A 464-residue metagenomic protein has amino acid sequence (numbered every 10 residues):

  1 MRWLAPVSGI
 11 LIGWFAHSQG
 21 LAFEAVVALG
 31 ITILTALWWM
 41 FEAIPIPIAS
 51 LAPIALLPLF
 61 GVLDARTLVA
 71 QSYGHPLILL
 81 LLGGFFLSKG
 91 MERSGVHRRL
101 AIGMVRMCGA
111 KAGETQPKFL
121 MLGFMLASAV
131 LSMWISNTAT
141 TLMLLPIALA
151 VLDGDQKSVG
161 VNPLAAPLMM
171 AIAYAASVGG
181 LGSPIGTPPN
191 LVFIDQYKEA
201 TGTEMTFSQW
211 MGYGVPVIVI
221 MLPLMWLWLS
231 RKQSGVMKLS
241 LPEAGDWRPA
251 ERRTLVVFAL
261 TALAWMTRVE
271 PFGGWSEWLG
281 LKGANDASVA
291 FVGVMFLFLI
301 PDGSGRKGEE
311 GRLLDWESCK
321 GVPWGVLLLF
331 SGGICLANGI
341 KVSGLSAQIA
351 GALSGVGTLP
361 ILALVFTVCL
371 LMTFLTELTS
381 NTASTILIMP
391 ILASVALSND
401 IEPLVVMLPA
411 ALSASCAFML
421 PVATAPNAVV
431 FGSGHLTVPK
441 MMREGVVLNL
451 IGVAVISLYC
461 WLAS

Functional and structural regions predicted by a protein language model:
M1-L80, E199-G202, Q209-G351, V447-V453 (+1 more regions): Hydrophobic transmembrane alpha-helices of multi-pass small-molecule transporters
V7-I12, G30-L37, F124-A129, I172-A175 (+2 more regions): Hydrophobic, membrane-inserted alpha-helices
I48, A52-V159, E310, E317-K320 (+1 more regions): Membrane-embedded alpha-helical segments and adjacent helix-loop junctions characteristic of multi-pass solute
L79, G83-G84, S88, G123 (+22 more regions): Alpha-helical transmembrane segments of multi-pass inner-membrane proteins, especially transporters/permeases
F85, S128-P146, P163-G202, M221-S230 (+4 more regions): Alpha-helical transmembrane segments and, especially, the helix-loop junctions at the ends of these helices
K89-H97, L144-A148, W226-G235, P301 (+1 more regions): Membrane-water interface of transmembrane alpha-helices
K111-L122, G154-M170, T203-Y213, D400-V405 (+1 more regions): Membrane-interface alpha-helices at helix entry/exit sites of multi-pass transporters
D155-A166, R231-G245, S304-E317, E402 (+1 more regions): Alpha-helical transmembrane segments
